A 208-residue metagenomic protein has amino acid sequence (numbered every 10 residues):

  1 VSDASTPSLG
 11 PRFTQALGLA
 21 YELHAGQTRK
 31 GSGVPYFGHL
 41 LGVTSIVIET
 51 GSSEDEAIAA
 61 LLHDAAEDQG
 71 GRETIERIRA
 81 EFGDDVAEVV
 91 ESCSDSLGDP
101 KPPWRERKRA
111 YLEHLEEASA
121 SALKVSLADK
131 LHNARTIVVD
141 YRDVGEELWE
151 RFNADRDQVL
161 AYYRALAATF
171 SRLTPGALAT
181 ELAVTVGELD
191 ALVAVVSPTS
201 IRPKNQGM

Functional and structural regions predicted by a protein language model:
V1-M208: Active-site helical microenvironments for divalent-metal-assisted chemistry
